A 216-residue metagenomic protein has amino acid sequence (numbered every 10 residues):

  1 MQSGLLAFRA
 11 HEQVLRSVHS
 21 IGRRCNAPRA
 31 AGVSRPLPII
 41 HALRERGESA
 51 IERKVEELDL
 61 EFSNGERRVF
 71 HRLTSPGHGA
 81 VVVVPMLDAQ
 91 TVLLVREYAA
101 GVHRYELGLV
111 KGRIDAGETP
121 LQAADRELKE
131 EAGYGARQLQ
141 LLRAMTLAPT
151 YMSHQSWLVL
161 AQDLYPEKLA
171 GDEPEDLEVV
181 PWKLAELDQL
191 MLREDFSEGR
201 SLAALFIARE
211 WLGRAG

Functional and structural regions predicted by a protein language model:
M1-Q13: Extreme N-terminal basic, low-complexity initiation segments that serve as generic localization/processing leaders
V14, I21, S34-H41, Y105 (+3 more regions): Nudix hydrolase/Nudix homology domain
L37-P38, L73, V81-R126, E130: Conserved Nudix-box catalytic region and its N-terminal flanking loop in Nudix hydrolases and closely related
G47-V82, D88: Acidic, metal-coordinating catalytic segment for phosphate/diphosphate chemistry, firing primarily on the Nudix
L58-N64, A148-E167, V180: Active-site-adjacent beta-strand/loop module that shapes the phosphate/pyrophosphate-binding cleft
G135-L142: A short coil-to-beta-strand element that immediately follows conserved catalytic motifs
